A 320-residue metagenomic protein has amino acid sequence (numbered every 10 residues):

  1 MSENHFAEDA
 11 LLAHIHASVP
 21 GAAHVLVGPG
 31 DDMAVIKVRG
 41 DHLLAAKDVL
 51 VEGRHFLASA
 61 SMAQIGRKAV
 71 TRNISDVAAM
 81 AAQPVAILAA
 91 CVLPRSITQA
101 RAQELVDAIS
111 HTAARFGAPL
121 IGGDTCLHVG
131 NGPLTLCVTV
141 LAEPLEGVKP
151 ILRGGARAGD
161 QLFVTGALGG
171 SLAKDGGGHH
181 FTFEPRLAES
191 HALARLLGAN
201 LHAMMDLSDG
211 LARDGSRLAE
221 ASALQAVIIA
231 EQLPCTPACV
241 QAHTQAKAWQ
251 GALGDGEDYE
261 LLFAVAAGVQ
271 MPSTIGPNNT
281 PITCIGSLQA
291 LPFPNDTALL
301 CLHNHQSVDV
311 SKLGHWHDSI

Functional and structural regions predicted by a protein language model:
M1-H55, S59-S61, M80, A89 (+2 more regions): Extreme N-terminal cap/leader segments of soluble proteins
S2-A17, P94-I121, L127-L136, L141 (+2 more regions): Glycine-/charge-enriched secondary-structure boundary and capping motifs
A23-H24, M33-A34, S110, D124-V129 (+5 more regions): A generic local secondary-structure boundary/capping motif
V27, A58-I74, S96-D107: Glycine-rich anion/phosphate-binding loops
V35, N73, A81, L120 (+4 more regions): Residue-level signal for inorganic ion chemistry
L44-K47, P133, K149-A194: Short, acidic (Asp/Glu-rich) active-site segment that either coordinates a divalent metal cofactor
Q64-I87, D107-R115, A192, L196-L197 (+1 more regions): Small-aliphatic-rich amphipathic alpha-helix that forms the alpha element of a beta-alpha
Q83, R157-A158, G254: Residue-level recognition of short, solvent-exposed, well-ordered loop/turn junctions that link secondary-structure
